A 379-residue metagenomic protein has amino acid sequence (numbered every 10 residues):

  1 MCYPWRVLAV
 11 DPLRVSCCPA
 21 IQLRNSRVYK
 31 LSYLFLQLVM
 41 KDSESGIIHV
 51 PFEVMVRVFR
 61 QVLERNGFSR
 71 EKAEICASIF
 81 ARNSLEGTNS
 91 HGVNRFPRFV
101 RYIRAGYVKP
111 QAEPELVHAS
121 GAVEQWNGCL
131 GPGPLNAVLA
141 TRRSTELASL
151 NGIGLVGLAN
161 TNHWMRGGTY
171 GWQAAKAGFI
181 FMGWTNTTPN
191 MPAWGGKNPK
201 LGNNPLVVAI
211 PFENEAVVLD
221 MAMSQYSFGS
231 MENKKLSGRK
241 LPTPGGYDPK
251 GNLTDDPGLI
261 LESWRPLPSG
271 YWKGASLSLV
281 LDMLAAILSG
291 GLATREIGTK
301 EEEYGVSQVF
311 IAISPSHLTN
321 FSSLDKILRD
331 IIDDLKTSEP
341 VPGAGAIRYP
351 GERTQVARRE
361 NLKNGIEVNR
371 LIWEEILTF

Functional and structural regions predicted by a protein language model:
C2, C17-C18: Cysteine-centered motifs
D42, G46-V50, M55, R65 (+2 more regions): Catalytic-core signal marking the mid-to-C-terminal active-site face
N94-R143: Active-site cofactor/substrate anionic-group-binding motifs, chiefly glycine- and Lys/Arg-rich phosphate-binding loops
E124-P199, N204-I210: A generic, well-ordered mixed alpha/beta core segment in the N-terminal half of proteins
M191-G258: Phosphate/diphosphate-binding glycine-rich loops and adjacent basic-rich segments that engage nucleotide
F228-G290, E301-E303: Small-residue-enriched flexible segments
